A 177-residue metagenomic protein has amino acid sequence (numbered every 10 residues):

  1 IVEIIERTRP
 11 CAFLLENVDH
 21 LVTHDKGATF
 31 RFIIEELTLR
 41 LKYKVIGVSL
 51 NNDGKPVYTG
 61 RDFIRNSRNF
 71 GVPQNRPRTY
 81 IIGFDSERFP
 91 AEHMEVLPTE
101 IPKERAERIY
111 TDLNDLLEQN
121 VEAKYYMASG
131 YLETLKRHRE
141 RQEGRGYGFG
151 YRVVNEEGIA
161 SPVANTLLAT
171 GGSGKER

Functional and structural regions predicted by a protein language model:
V2-S173: Class I S-adenosyl-L-methionine
